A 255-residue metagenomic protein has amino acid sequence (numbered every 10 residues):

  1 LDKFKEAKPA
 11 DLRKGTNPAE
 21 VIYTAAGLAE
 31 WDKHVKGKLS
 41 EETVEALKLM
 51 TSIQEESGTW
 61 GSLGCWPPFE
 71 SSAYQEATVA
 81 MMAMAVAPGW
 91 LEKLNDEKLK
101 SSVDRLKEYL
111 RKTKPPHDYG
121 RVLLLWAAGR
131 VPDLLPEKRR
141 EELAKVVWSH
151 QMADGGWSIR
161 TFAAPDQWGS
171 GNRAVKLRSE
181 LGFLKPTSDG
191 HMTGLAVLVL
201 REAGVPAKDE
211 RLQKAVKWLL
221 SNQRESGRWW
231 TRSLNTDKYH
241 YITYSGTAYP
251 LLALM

Functional and structural regions predicted by a protein language model:
L1-M255: Preference for long, amphipathic alpha-helical scaffolds in soluble/luminal domains and all-alpha bundles
